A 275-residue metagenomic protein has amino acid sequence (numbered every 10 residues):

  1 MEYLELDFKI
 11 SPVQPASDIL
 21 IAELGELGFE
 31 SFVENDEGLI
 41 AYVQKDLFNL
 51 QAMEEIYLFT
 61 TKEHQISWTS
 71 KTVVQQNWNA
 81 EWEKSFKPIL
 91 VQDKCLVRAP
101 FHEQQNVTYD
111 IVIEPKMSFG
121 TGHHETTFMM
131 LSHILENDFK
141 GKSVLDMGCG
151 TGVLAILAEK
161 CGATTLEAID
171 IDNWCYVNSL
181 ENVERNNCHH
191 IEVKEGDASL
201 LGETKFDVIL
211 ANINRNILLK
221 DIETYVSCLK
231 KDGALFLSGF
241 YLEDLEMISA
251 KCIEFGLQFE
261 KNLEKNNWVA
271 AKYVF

Functional and structural regions predicted by a protein language model:
E2-N106: N-terminal auxiliary segments of SAM/dcSAM-dependent transferases
S31, T165, L235-F236: A short hydrophobic/small-residue beta-strand
E63-Q65, Q92, N106, F139 (+3 more regions): Short, well-ordered coil/turn elements that cap or connect secondary structure elements
Q104, G120, N216: Active-site beta-alpha loop architecture of Rossmann-like, nucleotide-cofactor-dependent enzymes
Y109-P115: A short, charged helix-loop
M117, T121-G202: Conserved SAM/SAH cofactor-binding pocket of Class I
I171-F275: S-adenosylmethionine
